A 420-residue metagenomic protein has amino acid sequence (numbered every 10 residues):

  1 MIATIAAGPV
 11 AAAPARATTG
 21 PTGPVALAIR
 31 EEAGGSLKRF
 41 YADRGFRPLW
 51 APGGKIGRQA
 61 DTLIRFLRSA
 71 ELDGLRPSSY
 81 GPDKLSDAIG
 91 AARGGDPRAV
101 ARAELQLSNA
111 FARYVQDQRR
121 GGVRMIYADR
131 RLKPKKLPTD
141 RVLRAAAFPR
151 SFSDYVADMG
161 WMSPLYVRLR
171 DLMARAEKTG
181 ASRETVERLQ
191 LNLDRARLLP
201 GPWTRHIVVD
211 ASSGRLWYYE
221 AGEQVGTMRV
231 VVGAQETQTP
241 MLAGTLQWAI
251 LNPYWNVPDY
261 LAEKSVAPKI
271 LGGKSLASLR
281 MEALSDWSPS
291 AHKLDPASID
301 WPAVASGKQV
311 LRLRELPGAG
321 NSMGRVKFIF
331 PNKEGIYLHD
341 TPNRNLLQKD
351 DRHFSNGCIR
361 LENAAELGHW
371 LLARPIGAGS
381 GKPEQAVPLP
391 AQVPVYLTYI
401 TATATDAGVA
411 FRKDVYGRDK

Functional and structural regions predicted by a protein language model:
M1-A7: Bacterial N-terminal signal peptides
V10-E32, F40, L105, N109-R113 (+2 more regions): Well-ordered beta-sheet/strand-loop patches within structured domains
A13-R130: Cationic-aromatic interfacial patches
